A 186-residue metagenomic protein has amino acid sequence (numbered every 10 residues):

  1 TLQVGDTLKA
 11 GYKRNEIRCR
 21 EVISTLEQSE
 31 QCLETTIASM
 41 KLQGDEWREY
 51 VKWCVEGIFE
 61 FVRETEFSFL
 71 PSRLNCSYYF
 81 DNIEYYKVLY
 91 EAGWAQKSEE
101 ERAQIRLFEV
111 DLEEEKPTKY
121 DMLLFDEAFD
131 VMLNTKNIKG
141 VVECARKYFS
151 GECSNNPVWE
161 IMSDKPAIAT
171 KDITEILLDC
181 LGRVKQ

Functional and structural regions predicted by a protein language model:
L2-D45, E49, R73-N75, E84-K97 (+2 more regions): Conserved NAD+-utilizing ADP-ribose enzyme module
D45-F69, R73-L74, Y78: An acidic/histidine-cluster motif and surrounding catalytic segment that typifies divalent-metal-assisted enzyme active
D81: A conserved hydrophobic position in a structured secondary element of the catalytic/binding core that shapes
